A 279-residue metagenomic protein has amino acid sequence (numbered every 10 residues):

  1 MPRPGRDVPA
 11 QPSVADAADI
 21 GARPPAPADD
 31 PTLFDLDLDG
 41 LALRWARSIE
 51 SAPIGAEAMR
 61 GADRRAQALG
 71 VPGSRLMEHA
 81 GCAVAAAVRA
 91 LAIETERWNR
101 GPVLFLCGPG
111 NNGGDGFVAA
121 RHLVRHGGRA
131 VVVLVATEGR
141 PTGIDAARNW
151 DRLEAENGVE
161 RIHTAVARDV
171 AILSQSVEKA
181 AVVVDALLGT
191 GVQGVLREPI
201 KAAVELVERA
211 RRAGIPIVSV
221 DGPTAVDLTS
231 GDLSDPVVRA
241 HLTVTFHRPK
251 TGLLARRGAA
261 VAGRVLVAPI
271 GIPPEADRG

Functional and structural regions predicted by a protein language model:
P2-G61, K179-G279: YjeF_N-associated NAD(P)HX repair module
P2-V182, L188, E198: A cross-family phosphate/adenosyl-ligand binding-site feature
